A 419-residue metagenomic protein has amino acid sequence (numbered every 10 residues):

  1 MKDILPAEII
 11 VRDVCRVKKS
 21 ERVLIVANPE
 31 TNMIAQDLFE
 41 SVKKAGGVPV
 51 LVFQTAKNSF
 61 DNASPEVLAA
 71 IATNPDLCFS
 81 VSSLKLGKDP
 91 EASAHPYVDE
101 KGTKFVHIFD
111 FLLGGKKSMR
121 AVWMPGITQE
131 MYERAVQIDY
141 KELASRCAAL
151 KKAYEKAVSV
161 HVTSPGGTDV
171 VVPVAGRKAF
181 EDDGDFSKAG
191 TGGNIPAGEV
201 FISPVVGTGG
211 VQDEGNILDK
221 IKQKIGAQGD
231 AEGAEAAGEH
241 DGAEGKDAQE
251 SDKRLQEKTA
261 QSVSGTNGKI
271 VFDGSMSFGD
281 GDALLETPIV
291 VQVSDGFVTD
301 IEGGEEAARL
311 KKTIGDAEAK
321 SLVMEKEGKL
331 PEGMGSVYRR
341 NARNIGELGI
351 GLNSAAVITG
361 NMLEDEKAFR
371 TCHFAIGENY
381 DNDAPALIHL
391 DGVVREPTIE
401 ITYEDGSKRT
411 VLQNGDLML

Functional and structural regions predicted by a protein language model:
M1-K269, S275-E286, S294, E327 (+1 more regions): Active-site bordering "gate/hinge" segments that shape substrate access to catalytic or cofactor-binding pockets
D76, D273, D365-E366, D391: Acidic side chains
G114, E155, P165, V263-G265 (+3 more regions): A generic structural signal for short, non-catalytic loop/turn and secondary-structure boundary residues
G166, G176, G274-M276, F297 (+4 more regions): A broadly conserved detector of short glycine/acidic/proline-rich loop/turn motifs that flank catalytic sites and bind
N267, E286-P288, D295-V298, R343-E347 (+2 more regions): Active-site lining segments that contact anionic ligands and/or coordinate catalytic metals
D273-A319: Long, well-ordered mid-to-C-terminal structural blocks that present hydrophobic/aromatic surfaces
D300-I376, A384: Dual-mode signal for accessory low-complexity, basic/Gly-rich regions
T371-L419: Intrinsically disordered terminal and processing segments
